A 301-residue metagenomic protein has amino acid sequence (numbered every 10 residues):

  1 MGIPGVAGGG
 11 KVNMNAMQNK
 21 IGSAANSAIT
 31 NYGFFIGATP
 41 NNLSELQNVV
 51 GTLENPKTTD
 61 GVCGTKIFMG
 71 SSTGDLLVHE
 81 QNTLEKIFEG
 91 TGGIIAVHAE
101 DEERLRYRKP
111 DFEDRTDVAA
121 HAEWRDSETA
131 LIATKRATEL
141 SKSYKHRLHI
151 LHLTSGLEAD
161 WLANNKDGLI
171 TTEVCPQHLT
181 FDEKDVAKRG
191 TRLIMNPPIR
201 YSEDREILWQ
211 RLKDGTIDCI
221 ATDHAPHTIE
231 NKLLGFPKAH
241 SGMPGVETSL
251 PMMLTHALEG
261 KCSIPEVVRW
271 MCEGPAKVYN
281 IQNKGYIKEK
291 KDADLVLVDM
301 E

Functional and structural regions predicted by a protein language model:
M1-S27: Metal-associated gating/positioning segment near the N- to mid-region
G2, G33-I36, R147-H152: Short catalytic-loop micro-motif centered on adjacent basic/acidic residues
I3-G8, G70, E100, L153 (+2 more regions): Short, ordered loop/turn segments at secondary-structure junctions
V6-K11, T30-S44, H121-E128, I194: Active-site mouth loops of central-metabolism enzymes
N13-M17, E80-L84, T134, V246 (+1 more regions): Amphipathic alpha-helical segments in well-structured domains
A24-T30, S143-Y144, K166-L169, E259-C262: Short helix-capping segments at alpha-helix termini
S44-I220: Histidine/acidic residue-rich metal-binding segments in metalloenzymes
A119-K145, R192, K213-D214, D218-I220 (+1 more regions): His/Asp/Glu-enriched, well-ordered alpha-helical/loop segment that forms or immediately abuts the divalent-metal
